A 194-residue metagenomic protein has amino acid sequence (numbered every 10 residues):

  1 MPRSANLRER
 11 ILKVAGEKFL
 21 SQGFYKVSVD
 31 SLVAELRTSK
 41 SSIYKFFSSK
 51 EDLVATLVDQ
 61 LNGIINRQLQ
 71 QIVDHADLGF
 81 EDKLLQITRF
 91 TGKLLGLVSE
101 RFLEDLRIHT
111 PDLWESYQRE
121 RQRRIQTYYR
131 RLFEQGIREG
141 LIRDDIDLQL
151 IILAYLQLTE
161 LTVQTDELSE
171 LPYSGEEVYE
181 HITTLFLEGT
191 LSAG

Functional and structural regions predicted by a protein language model:
M1-Q22, K26-T38, D52: Basic, helix-initiating cap at the start of DNA-binding domains
I11, S49-A55, I64: Short amphipathic alpha-helical segment with a characteristic S/N-K-E followed by hydrophobic residues
R37-F47: Short hydrophobic/aromatic patch on the recognition helix
T56, Q60, Q70-V98, I152-Y155: Hydrophobic alpha-helical connector segments
E81-D82, E120, R138-A154, Y173-E177 (+1 more regions): All-alpha amphipathic helical-bundle segments outside canonical DNA-binding/catalytic cores that form hydrophobic
Q86, K93, T127, R131-E139 (+2 more regions): C-terminal peripheral helix-coil segments that are non-catalytic and often amphipathic
G92, G96-R130: Short secondary-structure transition hinges
